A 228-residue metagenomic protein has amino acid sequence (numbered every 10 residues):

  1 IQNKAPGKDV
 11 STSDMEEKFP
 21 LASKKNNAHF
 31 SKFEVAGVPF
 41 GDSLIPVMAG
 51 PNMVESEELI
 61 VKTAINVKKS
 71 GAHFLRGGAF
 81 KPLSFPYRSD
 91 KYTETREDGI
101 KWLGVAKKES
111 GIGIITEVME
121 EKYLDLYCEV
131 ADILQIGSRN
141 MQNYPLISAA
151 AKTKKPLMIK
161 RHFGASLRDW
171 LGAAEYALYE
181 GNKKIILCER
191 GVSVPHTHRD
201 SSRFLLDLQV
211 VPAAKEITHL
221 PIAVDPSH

Functional and structural regions predicted by a protein language model:
S11-M48: N-terminal amphipathic alpha-helix/helix-capping segment at the start of soluble metabolic enzymes
V35, F40, T153-H228: Catalytic alpha/beta core domains of metabolic enzymes, predominantly
S43-I45, G71-H73, K108-I114, V130-D132 (+3 more regions): Short, well-ordered coil/turn segments that N-cap beta-strands
L44-K62, F85-T93, G113-E117, G137-S138 (+2 more regions): Active-site mouth loops of central-metabolism enzymes
G50, L75, Y127, I159 (+1 more regions): Conserved, mostly hydrophobic/aromatic
R76, Y92-T95, G111-Y123, D132-P145 (+3 more regions): Catalytic beta/alpha-barrel core
R76-D98: Glycine-rich, proline-tolerant flexible connector loops at the mouths of alpha/beta enzymes
D90-T116, A150-P156, L208-A223: Alpha-helix-loop-beta-strand connector modules within alpha/beta enzyme cores
